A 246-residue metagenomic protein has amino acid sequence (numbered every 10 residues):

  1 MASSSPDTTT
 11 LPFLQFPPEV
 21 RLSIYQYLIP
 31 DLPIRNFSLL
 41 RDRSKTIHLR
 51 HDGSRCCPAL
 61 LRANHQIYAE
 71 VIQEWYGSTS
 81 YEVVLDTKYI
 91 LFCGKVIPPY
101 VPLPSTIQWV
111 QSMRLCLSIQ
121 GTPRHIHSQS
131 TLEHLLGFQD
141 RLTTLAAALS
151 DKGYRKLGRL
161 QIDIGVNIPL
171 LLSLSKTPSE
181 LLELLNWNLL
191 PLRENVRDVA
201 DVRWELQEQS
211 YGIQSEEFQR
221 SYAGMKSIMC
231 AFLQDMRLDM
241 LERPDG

Functional and structural regions predicted by a protein language model:
S4-I47, H51, P58-Q66: N-terminal Skp1-binding subsegment of the F-box domain
F16, R41, C93, L117-I119 (+2 more regions): Generic detector of low-complexity/intrinsically disordered segments and short hydrophobic N-terminal stretches
E19, D31, K152, L184 (+3 more regions): Low-complexity, intrinsically disordered/propeptide-like segments
R50-A223: C-terminal-biased hydrophobic
L206-G246: A cross-taxonomic marker for long C-terminal extensions/tails that follow the last structured domain
